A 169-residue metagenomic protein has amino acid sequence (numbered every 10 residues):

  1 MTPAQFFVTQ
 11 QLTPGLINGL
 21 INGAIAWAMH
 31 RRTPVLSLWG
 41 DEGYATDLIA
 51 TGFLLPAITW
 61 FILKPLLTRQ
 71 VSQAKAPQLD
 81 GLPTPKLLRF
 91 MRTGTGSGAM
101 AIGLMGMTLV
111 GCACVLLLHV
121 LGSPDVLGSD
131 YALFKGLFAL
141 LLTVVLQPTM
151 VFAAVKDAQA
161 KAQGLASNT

Functional and structural regions predicted by a protein language model:
M1-T169: Juxtamembrane/disordered regions of integral membrane proteins
